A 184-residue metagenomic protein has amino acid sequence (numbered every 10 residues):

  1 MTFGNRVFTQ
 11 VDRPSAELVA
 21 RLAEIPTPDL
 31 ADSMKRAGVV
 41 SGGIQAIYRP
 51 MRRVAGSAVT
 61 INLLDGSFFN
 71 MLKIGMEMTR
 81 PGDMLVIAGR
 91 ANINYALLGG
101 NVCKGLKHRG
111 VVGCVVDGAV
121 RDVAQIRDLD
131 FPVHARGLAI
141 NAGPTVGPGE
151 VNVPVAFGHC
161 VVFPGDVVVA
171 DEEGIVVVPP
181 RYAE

Functional and structural regions predicted by a protein language model:
M1-P164, V177-E184: Feature captures the catalytic cores and cofactor-binding loops of soluble hydro-lyases/lyases that act on carboxylate
V168: C-terminal binding/interaction regions
D171-E172: Short acidic-glycine loop/turn motifs at beta-strand connectors
